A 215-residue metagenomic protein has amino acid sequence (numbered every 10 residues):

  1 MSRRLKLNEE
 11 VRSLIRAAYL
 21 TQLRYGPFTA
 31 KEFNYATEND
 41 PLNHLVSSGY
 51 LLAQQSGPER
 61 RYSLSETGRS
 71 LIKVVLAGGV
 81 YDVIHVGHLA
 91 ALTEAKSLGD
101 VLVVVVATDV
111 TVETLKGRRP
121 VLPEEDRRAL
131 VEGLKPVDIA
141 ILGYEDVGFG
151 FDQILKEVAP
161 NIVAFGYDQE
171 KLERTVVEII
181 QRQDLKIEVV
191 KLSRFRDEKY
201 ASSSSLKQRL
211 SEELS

Functional and structural regions predicted by a protein language model:
S2-S215: Nucleotidyltransferase catalytic core that binds NTPs
